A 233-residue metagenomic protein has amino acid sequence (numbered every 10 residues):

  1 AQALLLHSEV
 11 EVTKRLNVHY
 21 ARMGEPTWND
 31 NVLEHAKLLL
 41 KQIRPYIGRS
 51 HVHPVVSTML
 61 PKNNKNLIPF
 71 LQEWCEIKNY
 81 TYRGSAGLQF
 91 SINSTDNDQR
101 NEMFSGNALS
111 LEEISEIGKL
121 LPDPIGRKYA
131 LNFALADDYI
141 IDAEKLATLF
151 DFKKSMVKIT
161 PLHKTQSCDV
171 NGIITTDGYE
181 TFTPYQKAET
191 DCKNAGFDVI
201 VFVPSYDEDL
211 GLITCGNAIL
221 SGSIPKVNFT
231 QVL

Functional and structural regions predicted by a protein language model:
A1-A3, V32-Q42, L67-C75, N107-G118 (+2 more regions): Well-ordered, non-membrane alpha-helical segments in soluble/globular domains
A1-R83: Conserved Radical SAM active-site core
V12-L16, G48-H53, Y82-A86, D123-Y129 (+2 more regions): Short, well-ordered coil/turn segments that N-cap beta-strands
V18-Y20, P54-V56, L88-F90, L131 (+3 more regions): Generic structural hydrophobic/aromatic packing signal, biased to beta-strands
M23-T27, V55-K65, N79-A108, G126-Y139 (+1 more regions): Conserved radical SAM core fold
N31, P69, N101-M103, E144 (+2 more regions): A generic "cationic amphipathic patch" detector
S110, E116-L233: Auxiliary Fe-S-binding modules of radical SAM enzymes
